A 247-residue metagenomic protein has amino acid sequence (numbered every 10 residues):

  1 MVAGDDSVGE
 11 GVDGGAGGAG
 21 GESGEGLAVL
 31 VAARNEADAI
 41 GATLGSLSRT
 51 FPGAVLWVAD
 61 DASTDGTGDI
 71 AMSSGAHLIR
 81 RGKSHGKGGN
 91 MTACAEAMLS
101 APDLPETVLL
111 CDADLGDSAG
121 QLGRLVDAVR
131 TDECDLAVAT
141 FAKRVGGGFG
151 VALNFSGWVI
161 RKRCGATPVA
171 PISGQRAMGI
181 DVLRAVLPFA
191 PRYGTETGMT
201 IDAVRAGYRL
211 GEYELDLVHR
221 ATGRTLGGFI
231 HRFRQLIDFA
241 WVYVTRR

Functional and structural regions predicted by a protein language model:
M1-L27, D38, P188-R247: Hydrophobic helical membrane-anchoring modules
V31-A32, G53-A62: Short beta-strand/loop segment that forms part of the nucleotide-sugar
N35-R49: Short, well-formed alpha-helical segments that are part of the catalytic scaffolds of diverse glycosyltransferases
E36-A39, S63, S118: Donor nucleotide-sugar binding loop of glycosyltransferases
W57, G68-A97, P102: Conserved donor nucleotide-binding strand/loop of the catalytic core
D60-G68, L115: A conserved acidic beta->alpha catalytic loop
G82-A97, S118-Y193, R220-I230: Acceptor/aglycone-binding surface of glycosyltransferases and processive sugar-polymer synthases
L104-G116: Short beta-strand-to-loop acidic/aromatic patch adjacent to the donor-nucleotide binding site
